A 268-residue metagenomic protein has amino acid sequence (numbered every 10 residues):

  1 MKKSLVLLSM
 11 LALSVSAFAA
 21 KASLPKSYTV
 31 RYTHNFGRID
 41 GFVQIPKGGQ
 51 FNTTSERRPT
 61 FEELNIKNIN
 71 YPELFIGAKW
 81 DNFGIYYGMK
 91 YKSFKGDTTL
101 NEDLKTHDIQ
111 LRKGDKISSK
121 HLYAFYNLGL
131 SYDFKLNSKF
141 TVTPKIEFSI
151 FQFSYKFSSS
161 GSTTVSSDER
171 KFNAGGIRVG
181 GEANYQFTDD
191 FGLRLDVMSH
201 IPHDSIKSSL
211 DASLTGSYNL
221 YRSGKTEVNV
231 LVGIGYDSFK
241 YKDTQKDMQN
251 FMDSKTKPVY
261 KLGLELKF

Functional and structural regions predicted by a protein language model:
M1-T29: Cleavable N-terminal export/targeting peptides
P25, W80-F83, K135-K139, Q186-D190 (+1 more regions): Outer-membrane beta-barrel channels and translocator barrels
S27-T33, F75, G84-Y86, T141-K145 (+3 more regions): Residue-level detector of the transmembrane beta-barrel scaffold of outer-membrane proteins
Y32, L74-W80, L128-Y132, I146-F148 (+4 more regions): Residues on the lipid-exposed face of transmembrane beta-strands in outer-membrane beta-barrel proteins
H34-D40, W80-N82, M89-K95, F134 (+5 more regions): Transmembrane beta-strands of outer-membrane beta-barrel pores
I39-N70, Y91-F125, F151-N173, I201-S205 (+1 more regions): Extracellular/periplasm-exposed beta-strand and loop segments of Gram-negative cell-envelope proteins, dominated by
T60, S209-F268: Predominantly the C-terminal beta-signal and adjacent terminal strand-loop region of outer-membrane beta-barrel
S138, S199-D211: Solvent-exposed loop/turn segments connecting transmembrane beta-strands in outer-membrane beta-barrel proteins
